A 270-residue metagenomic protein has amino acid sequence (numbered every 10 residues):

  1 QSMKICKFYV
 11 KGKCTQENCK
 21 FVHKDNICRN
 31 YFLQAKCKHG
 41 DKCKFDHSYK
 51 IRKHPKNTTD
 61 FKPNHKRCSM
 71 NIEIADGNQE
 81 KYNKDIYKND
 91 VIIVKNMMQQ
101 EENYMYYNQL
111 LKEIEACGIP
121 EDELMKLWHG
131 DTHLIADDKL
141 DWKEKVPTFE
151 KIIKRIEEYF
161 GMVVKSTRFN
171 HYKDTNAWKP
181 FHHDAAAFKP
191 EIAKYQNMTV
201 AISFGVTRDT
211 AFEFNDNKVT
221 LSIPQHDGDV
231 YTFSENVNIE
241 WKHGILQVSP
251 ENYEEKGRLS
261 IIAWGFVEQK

Functional and structural regions predicted by a protein language model:
Q1-S69: Cys/His Zn-binding finger modules involved in RNA regulation
H54-K270: Non-heme Fe(II) oxygenase metal-center motifs and adjacent flexible, charged/small-residue loops
